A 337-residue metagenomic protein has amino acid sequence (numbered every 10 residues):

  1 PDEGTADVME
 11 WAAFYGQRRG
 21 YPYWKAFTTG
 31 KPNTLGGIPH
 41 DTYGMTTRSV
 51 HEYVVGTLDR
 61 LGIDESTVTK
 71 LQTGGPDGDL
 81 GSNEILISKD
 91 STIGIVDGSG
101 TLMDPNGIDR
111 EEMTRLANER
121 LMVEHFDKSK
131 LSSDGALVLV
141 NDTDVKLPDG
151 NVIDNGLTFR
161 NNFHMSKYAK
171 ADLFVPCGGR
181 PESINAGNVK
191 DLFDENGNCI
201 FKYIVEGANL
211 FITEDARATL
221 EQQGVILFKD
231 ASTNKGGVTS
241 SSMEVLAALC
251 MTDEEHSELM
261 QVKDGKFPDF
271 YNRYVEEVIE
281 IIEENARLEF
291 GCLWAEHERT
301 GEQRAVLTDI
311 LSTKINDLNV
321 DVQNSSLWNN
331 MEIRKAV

Functional and structural regions predicted by a protein language model:
P1, I93-G98, I204-V205: Short internal beta-strands
P1-H40: N-terminal ligand-binding/catalytic initiation module
D2-T5, G16, M45, D77-G78 (+6 more regions): Short, glycine-/Ser/Thr-/acidic-enriched flexible segments
A6-F14, G81-L86, D104-T114, N185-N188 (+3 more regions): Short acidic, glycine/serine/threonine-rich loops at helix termini
F14-F27, Y43-R60, N151-M165, C177-D191: Structured alpha-helical segments in the cores of large, soluble enzyme domains
P32-T158: Glycine-rich phosphate/diphosphate-binding loop of Rossmann-like nucleotide-binding domains
R115, M122-F201, E206: Accessory "access/gating" subregions that flank catalytic or transport cores
P176-R180, N188-V337: Adenosine-phosphate binding glycine-rich loop
